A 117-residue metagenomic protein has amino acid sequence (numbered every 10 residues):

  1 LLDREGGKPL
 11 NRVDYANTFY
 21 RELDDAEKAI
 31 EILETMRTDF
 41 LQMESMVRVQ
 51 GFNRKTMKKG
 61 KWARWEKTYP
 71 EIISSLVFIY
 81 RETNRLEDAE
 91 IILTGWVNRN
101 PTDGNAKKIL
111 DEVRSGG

Functional and structural regions predicted by a protein language model:
L1-K8, R37-K67: Flexible helix-coil transition and linker loops at the boundaries of alpha-helical arrays
G7, D25-K28, K61-E71, T102-N105 (+1 more regions): Structural signature of alpha-solenoid helical repeat junctions
N11, S45-M46, I72, A106: TPR alpha-solenoid repeat register
Y15-F19, L76, L110: Structural register within alpha-helical repeat arrays
F19-Y20, Y80, R114: Residue at a conserved register position within TPR or TPR-like alpha-solenoid repeats
E22-L23, T83, G117: Structural motif corresponding to the intra-repeat A-B loop/turn of tetratricopeptide repeats
